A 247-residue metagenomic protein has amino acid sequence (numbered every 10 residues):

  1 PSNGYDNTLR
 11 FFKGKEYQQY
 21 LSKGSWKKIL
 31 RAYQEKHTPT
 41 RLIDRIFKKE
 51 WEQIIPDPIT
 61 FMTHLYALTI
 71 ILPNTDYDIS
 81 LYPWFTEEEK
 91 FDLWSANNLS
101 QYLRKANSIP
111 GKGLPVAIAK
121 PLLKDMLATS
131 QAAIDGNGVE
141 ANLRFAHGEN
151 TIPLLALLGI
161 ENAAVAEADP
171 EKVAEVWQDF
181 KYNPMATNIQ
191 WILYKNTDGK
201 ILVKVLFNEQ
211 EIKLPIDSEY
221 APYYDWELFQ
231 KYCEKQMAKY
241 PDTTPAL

Functional and structural regions predicted by a protein language model:
P1-N142, A146-L247: Signature for phosphate-centric chemistry
